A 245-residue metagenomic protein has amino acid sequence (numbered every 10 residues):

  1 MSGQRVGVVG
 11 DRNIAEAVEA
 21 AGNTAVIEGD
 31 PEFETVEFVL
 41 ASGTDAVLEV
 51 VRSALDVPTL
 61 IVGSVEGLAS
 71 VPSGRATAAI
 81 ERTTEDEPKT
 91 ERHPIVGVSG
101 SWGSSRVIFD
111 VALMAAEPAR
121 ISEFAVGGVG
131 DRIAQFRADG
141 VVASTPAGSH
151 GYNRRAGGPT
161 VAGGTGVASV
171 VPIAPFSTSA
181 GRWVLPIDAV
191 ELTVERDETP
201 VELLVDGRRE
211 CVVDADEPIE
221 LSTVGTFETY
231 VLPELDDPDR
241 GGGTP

Functional and structural regions predicted by a protein language model:
M1-V57, G67-T90, S99-S104: ATP/NTP phosphate-donor binding region
R5-V8, L113-P118, G128-V129, G181-P245: ATP/nucleoside-binding phosphotransfer catalytic cores, i.e., glycine-rich phosphate-binding loops
V18-T24, L55-D56, G157-V161, P186 (+2 more regions): Short, solvent-exposed amphipathic alpha-helical segments in soluble enzyme and RNA/protein-processing domains
G43-V47, E117, A174-S177: Short beta->alpha connector loops
L60-D131, A138: Catalytic core of DAGKc-family lipid kinases
K89-V96, V107-F109, R120-S122, D139-V141 (+4 more regions): A generic structural signal for short beta-strands and their flanking turns/coil linkers
I108-L113, E123-D131, G140-V141, R154-A156 (+2 more regions): Glycine-rich, charged/polar anion/phosphate-binding loops that engage phosphate groups from diverse ligands
Q135-D139, A143-T178: Gly/Ser/Thr-rich active-site loops/lids in small-molecule metabolic enzymes that frequently grip phosphoryl groups
